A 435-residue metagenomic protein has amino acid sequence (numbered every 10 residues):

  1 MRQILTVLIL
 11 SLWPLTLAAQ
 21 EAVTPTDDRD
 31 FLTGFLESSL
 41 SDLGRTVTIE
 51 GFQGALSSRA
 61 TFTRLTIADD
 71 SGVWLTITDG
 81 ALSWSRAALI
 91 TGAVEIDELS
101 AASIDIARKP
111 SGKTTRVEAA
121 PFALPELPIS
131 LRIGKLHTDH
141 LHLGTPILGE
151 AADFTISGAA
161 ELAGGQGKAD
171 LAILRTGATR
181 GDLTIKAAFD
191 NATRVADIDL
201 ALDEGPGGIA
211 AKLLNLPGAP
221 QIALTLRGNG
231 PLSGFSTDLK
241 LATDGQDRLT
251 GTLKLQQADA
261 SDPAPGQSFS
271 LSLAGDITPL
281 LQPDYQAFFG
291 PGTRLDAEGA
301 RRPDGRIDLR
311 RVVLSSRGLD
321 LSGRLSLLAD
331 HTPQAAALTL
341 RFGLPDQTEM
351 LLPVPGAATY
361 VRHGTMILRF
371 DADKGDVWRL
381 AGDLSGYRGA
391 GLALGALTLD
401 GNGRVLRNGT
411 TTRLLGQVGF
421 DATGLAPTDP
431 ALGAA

Functional and structural regions predicted by a protein language model:
M1-I4: Positively charged n-region of N-terminal signal peptides that target proteins for export
P14-T16: N-terminal signal peptide c-region/cleavage motif recognized by signal peptidases
Q20-T48, L56, S85-A87, E126-L127 (+1 more regions): Extracellular/lumenal and peripheral-membrane lipid-interaction modules
D30, G34, S38, F122-E126 (+7 more regions): Beta-propeller and related beta-repeat scaffolds in trafficking/envelope systems
R45-H142, Q267: Flexible beta-edge/linker motif
I49, F62, I77, I96 (+12 more regions): Hydrophobic residues on conserved beta-strands that form the core of alpha/beta folds
R64, T138-H142, G167-I173, S233-L241 (+2 more regions): Transmembrane beta-strand segments that form the barrel wall of outer-membrane beta-barrel proteins
V73, E95-D97, G165-G167, G181 (+11 more regions): Outer-envelope beta-barrel architecture signal
